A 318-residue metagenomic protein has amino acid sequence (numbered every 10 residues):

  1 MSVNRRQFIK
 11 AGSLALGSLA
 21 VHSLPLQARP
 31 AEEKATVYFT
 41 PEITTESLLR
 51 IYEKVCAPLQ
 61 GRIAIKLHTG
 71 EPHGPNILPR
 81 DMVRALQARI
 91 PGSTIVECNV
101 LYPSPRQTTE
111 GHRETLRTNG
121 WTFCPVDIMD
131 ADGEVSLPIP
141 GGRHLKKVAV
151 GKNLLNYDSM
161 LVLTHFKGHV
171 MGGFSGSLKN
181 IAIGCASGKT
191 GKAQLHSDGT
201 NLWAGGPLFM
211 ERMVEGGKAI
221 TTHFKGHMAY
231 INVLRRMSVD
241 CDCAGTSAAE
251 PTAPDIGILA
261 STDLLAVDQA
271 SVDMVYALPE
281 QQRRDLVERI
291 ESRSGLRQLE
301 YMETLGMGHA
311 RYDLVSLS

Functional and structural regions predicted by a protein language model:
M1-Q7: N-terminal secretory signal peptides
Q7-A28: N-terminal export signals
A31-S318: Extended, low-polarity segments enriched in aliphatic/aromatic residues
